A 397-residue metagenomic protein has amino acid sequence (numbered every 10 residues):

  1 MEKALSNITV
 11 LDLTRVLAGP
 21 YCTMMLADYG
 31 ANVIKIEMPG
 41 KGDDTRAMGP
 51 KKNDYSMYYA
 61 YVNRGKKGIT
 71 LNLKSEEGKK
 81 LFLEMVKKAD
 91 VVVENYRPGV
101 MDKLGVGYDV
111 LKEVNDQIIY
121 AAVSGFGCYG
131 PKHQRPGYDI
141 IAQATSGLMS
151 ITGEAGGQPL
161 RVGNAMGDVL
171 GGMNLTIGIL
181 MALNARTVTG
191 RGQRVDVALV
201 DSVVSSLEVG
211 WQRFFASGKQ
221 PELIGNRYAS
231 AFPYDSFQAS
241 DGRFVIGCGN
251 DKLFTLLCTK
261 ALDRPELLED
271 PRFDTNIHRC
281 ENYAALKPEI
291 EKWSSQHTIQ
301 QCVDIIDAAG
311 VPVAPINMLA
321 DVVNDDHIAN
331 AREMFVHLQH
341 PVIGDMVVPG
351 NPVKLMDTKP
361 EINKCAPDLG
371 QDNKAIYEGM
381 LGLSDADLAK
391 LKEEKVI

Functional and structural regions predicted by a protein language model:
M1-V188, D368, K374-I397: N-terminal helix-loop segment corresponding to the beta1-alpha1 unit of nucleotide/adenylate-binding folds
G40, F126-G127, L199-V204, D241-R243 (+2 more regions): Glycine-rich beta-alpha junction loops
Y59, I224-A229, Y234-D235, I246 (+3 more regions): Short Gly/Pro-enriched turn/cap motifs at secondary-structure boundaries
C128, G156-A165, T187-V203, E222-A229 (+1 more regions): Conserved Rossmann-fold dehydrogenase catalytic segment
G172-G192, S205, V209-A216, C258-R264 (+1 more regions): Oxidoreductase and adenylate-handling cofactor-binding alpha/beta cores
F232-A309, V313: Aromatic-enriched alpha-helical interface/lid elements that frame and gate functional surfaces
D307-A331: Conserved PLP cofactor-binding pocket of PLP-dependent enzymes
Q339-A389: Flexible, small-/acidic-enriched active-site or ligand-binding loops
